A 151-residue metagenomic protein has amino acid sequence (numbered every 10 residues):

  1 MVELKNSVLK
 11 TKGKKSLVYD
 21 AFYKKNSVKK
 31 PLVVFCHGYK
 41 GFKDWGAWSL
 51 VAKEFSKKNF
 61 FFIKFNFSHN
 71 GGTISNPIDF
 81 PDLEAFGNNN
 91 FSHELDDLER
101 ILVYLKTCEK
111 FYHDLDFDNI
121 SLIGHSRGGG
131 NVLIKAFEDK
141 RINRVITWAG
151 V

Functional and structural regions predicted by a protein language model:
M1-V28: N-terminal cap/lid segment of alpha/beta-hydrolase-fold proteins
N6, F62-K64, V145: Conserved beta-strand scaffold positions in the cores of enzyme catalytic domains, especially in NTP/NDP-utilizing
N26-G71: Short, surface-exposed "cap/lid" segments of acyl-processing enzymes
W45, I74, V132-L133: Short glycine-/acidic-enriched loop or helix-start segments at secondary-structure transitions that form or flank
L50-K53, F80-P81, D139-K140: Glycine-rich, phosphate-binding/catalytic loops in enzymes
S68-S92: Cap/lid segment of the alpha/beta-hydrolase catalytic domain
E84-H113: Alpha/beta-hydrolase active-site loop
V103-V151: Primarily recognizes the serine-hydrolase "nucleophile elbow" in alpha/beta-hydrolase and SGNH/GDSL folds
